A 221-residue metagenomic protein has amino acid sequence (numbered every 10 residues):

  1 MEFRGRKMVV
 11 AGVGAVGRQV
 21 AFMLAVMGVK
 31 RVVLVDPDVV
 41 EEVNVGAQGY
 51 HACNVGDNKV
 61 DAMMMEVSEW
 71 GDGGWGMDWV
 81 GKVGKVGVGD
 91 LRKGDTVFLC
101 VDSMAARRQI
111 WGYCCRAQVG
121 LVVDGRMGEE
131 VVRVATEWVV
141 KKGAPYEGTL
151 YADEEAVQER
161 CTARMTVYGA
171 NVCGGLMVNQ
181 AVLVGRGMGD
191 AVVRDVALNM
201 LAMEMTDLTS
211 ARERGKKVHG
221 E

Functional and structural regions predicted by a protein language model:
E2-V29, V33-D36: Glycine-rich adenosine-cofactor-binding loop
K7, R92-E221: Glycine-rich phosphate/adenylate-binding loop
A11, Q19, V55-N58, A62 (+2 more regions): Conserved active-site and cofactor/substrate-binding residues in soluble primary-metabolism enzymes
F22-V26, K30, M65, G112 (+1 more regions): Short, well-ordered alpha-helices that flank and scaffold nucleotide-derived cofactor binding pockets
V29-D72: Glycine-rich phosphate-binding loop and adjoining beta1-alpha1-beta2 segment of Rossmann-like nucleotide-binding folds
G71-V80: A short helix-to-beta-strand connector/capping loop
W79-V88: Conserved SAM/SAH-binding loop
